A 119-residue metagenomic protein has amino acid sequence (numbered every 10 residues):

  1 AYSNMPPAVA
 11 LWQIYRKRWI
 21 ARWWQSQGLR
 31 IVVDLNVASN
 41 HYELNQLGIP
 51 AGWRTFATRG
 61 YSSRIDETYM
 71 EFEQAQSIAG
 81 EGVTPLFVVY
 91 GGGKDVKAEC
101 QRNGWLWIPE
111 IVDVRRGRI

Functional and structural regions predicted by a protein language model:
A1-R118: Eukaryote-skewed repeat-based solenoidal scaffolds used as protein-protein interaction platforms, primarily
